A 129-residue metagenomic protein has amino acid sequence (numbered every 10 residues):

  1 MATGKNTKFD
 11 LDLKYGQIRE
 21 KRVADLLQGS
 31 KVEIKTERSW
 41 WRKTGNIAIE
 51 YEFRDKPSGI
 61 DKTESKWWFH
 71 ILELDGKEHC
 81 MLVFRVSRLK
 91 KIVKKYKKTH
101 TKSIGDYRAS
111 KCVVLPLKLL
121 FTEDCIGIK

Functional and structural regions predicted by a protein language model:
A2-K14, D75-K129: Non-catalytic C-terminal interaction segments of nucleic acid-processing enzymes
K14-L27: N-terminal domain-onset segments
R22, K35, E52, R108 (+1 more regions): Intrinsically disordered, low-complexity regions of eukaryotic proteins
L26-R42: Conserved catalytic cores of phosphodiester-cleaving nucleases, focusing on short active-site segments
L27-G29, T44, K62-K66: Short connector loops at helix/strand junctions that flank enzyme active sites, especially segments positioning acidic
E33, E50, F69-I71: Residues in well-ordered beta-strands of folded domains
R38-D61: Mg2+/Mn2+-dependent nuclease catalytic core
D55-R85: Aromatic- and glycine-enriched beta-alpha-beta binding-site module
